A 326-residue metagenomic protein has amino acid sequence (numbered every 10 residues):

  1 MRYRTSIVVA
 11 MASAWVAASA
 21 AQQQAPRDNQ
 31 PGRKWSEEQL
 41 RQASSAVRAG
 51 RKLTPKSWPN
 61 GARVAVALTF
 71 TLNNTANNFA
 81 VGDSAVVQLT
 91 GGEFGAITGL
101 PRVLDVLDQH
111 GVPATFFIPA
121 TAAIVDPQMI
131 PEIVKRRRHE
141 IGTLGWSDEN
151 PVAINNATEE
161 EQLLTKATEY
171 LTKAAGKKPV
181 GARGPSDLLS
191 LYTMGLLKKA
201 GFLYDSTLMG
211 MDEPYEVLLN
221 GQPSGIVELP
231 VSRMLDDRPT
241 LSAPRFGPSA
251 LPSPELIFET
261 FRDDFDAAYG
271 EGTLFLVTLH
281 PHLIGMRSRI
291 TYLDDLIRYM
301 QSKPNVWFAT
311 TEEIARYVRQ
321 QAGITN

Functional and structural regions predicted by a protein language model:
M1-T5: Positively charged n-region of N-terminal signal peptides that target proteins for export
S6-A17: Bacterial N-terminal signal peptides
A17-P26: Bacterial Sec-dependent signal peptides at the C-terminal "C-region" and cleavage site
P26-P59, E169-K173, K177-E271: Active-site-adjacent pocket scaffolds in enzyme catalytic domains
Q30-E140, D148, E259, D266 (+3 more regions): Active-site beta->alpha N-cap acidic-glycine motif
L53, N60, Y204, G210 (+2 more regions): C-terminal domain-boundary segment and adjacent tail
Q88-G91, G95, N155-Q162, S249-L256 (+2 more regions): Alpha-helix N-cap and loop-to-helix initiation/capping positions
P101-L104, D108-L191, L208, P214 (+3 more regions): Metal-dependent polysaccharide deacetylase catalytic core of the NodB/CE4 family, i.e., the active-site-bearing domain
